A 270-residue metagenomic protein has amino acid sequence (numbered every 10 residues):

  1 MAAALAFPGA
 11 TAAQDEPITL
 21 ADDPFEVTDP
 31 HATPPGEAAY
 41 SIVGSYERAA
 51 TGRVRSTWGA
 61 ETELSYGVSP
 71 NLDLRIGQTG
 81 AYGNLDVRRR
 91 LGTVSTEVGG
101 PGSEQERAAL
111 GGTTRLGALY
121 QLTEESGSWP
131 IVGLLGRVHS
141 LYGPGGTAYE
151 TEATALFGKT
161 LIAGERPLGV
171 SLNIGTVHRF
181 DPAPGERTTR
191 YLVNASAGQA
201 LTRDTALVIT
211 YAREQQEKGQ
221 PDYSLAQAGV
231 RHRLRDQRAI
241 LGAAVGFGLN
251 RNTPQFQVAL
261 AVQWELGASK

Functional and structural regions predicted by a protein language model:
M1-A6: Bacterial N-terminal signal peptides
P8-A10: N-terminal signal peptide c-region/cleavage motif recognized by signal peptidases
A13-K270: Transmembrane beta-barrel domains of Gram-negative outer membranes and organellar outer membranes
